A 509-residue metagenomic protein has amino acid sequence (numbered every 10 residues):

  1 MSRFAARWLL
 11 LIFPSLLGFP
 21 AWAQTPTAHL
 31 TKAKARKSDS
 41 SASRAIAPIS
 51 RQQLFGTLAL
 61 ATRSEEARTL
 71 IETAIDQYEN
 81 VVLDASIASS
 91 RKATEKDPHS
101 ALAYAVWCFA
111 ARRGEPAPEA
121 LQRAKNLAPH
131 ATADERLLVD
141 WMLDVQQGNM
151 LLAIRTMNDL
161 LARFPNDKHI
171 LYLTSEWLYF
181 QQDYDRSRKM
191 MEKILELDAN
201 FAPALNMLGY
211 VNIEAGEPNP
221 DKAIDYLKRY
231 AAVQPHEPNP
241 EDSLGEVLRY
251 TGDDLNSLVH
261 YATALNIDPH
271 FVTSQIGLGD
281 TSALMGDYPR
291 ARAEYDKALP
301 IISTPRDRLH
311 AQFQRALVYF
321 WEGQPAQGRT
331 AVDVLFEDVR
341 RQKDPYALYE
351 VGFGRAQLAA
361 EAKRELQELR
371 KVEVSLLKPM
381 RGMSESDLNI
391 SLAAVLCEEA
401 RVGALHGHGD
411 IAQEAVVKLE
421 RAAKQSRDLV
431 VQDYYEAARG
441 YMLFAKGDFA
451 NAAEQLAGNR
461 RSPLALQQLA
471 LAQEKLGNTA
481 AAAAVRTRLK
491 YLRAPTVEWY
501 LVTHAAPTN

Functional and structural regions predicted by a protein language model:
R63-K92, K96, R136-R155, R163-N166 (+3 more regions): Alpha-helical segment of the N-proximal tetratricopeptide repeat
E66, D97-A101, D167, F201 (+6 more regions): Residue-level recognition of tetratricopeptide repeat
Y78, R112, V145, Y179 (+7 more regions): Position-specific recognition of the canonical hydrophobic site in helix A of tetratricopeptide repeat
V81-A88, R113-R123, G148-R155, Q181-K193 (+4 more regions): Structural signature of tandem alpha-helical TPR/SEL1-like repeats, specifically the intra-repeat loop/turn
K96, L127-H130, R163-F164, L197 (+6 more regions): Structural marker of alpha-solenoid helical repeat scaffolds
A103, I170, A204, P240 (+5 more regions): TPR alpha-solenoid repeat register
V106, L173-T174, M207, S243 (+4 more regions): Canonical tetratricopeptide repeat
